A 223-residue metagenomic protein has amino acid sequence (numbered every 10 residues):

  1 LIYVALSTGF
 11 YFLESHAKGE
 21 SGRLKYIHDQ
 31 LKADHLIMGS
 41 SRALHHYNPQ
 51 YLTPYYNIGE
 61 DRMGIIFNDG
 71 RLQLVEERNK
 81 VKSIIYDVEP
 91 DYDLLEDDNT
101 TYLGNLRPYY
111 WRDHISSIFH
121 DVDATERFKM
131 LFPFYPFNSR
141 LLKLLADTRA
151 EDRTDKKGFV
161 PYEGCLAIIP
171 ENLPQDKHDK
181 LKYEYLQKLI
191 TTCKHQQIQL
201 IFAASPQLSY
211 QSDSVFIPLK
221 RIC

Functional and structural regions predicted by a protein language model:
L1-Y11: Hydrophobic membrane-insertion alpha-helices, especially the h-region of bacterial N-terminal signal peptides
F12-D34: Alpha-helical transmembrane signal-anchor/signal-peptide segments
K32-D34, T53-P54, K80-S83, K194-I201: Loop/turn elements at helix/coil->beta-strand transitions in domains of secreted/extracellular proteins
H35-G39: Short hydrophobic beta-strand that contains or immediately precedes a catalytic carboxylate
R42-D121: Membrane-embedded segments
R62-I66, H178-K180, L208-S214: Acidic-and-aromatic substrate-binding clefts and catalytic sites of carbohydrate-active enzymes
D97-I198: Secreted/periplasmic serine-hydrolase-like ester/acetyl group-modifying domain
L200-C223: Extended hydrophobic/aromatic segments used for targeting, binding, or gating
